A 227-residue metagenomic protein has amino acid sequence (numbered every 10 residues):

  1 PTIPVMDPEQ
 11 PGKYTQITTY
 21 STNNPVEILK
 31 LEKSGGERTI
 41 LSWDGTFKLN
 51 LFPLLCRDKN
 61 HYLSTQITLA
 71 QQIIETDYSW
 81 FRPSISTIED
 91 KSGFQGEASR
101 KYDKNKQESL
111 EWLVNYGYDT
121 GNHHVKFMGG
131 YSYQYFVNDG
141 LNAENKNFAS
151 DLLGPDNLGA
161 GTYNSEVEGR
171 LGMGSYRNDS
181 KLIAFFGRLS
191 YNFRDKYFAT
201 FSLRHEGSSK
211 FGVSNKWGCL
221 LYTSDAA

Functional and structural regions predicted by a protein language model:
P1-E27, R82-G96, D139-G172: Surface-exposed loop/turn segments flanking beta-strands in extracellular/periplasmic regions
P1-L41, K48, C56-N60, H124-V125: Membrane-proximal, glycine/serine-rich, low-complexity loop/turn segments characteristic of large bacterial
I28-S34, S42, T46, G93-K101 (+2 more regions): Extracellular loop and loop/strand-boundary signature of outer-membrane beta-barrel proteins
E37-W43, K106-L110, K181-F185, W217-L220: Residues that define the transmembrane beta-barrel architecture of outer-membrane proteins
I40, N50-F148, V213-N215: Small-side-chain secondary-structure face that scaffolds active or pore-lining regions
G45-P53, Y116-Y118, Y191-F193, F201: Residue-level signature of outer-membrane beta-barrel architecture
I73-T76, S92, L141, G154-L221: Signature of Gram-negative outer-membrane beta-barrel scaffolds
Y222-A227: Conserved small/polar residues in nucleotide/adenosyl-binding loops
